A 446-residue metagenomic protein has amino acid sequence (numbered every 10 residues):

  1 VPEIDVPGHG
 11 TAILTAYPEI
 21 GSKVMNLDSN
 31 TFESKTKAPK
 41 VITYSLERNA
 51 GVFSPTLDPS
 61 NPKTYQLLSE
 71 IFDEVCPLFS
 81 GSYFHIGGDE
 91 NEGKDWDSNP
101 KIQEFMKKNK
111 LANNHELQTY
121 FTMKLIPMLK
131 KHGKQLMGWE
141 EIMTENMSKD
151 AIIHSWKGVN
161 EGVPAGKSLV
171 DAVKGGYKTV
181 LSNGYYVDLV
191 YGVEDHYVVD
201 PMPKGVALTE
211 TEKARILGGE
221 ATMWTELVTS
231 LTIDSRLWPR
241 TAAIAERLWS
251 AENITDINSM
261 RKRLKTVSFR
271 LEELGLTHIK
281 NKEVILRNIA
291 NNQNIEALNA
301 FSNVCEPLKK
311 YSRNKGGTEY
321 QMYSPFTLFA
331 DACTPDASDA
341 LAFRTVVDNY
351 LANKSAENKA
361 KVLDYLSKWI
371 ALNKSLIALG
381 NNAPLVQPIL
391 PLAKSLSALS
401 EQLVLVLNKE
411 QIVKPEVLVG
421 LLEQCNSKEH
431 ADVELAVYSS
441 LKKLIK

Functional and structural regions predicted by a protein language model:
V1-M137, A172: Substrate-binding cleft of carbohydrate-active enzyme catalytic domains
V6-P7, D89, I142-M143, Y186 (+1 more regions): Conserved beta-strand edge residues that scaffold enzyme active sites
L57-Y65, L111-T119, G158, G162 (+4 more regions): Hydrophobic alpha-helical scaffolding
W96, M147-D150, Y191, A290-N292: Short, solvent-exposed polar/charged micro-motifs at secondary-structure junctions
D97-L111, M147-K149, P388-P391, S395 (+1 more regions): Short, conserved helix/loop micro-motifs enriched in His/Cys and acidic residues
G138, M143-K149, S155-T277, V347 (+1 more regions): Conserved alpha/beta catalytic core and glycan-binding cleft of carbohydrate-active enzymes
V228-T232, A242-K446: C-terminal functional modules
